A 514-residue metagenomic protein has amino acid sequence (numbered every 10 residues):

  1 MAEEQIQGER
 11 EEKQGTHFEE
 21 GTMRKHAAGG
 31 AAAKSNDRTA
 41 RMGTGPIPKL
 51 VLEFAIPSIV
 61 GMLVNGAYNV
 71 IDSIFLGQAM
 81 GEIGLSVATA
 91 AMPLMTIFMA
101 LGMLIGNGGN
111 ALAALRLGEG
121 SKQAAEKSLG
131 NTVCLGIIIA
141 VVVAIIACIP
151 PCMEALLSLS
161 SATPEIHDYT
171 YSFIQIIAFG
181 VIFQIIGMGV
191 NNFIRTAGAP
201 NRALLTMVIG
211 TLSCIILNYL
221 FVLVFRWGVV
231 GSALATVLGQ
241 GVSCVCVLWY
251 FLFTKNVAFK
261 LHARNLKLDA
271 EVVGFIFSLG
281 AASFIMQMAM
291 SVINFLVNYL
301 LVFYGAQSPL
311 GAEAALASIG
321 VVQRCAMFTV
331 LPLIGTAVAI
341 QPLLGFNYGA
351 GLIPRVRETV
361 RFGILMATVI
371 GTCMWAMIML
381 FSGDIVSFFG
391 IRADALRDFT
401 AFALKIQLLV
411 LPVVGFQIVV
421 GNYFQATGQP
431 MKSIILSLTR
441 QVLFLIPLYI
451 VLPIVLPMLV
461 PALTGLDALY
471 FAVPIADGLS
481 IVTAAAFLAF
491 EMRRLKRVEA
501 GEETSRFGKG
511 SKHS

Functional and structural regions predicted by a protein language model:
M1-A55, A113-G180, V224-A281, L344-V410 (+1 more regions): Short alpha-helical transmembrane segments in multi-pass integral membrane proteins
T44, P48-A67, I71, L94-L101 (+6 more regions): Residue-level signal for short hydrophobic patches within transmembrane helices of multi-pass membrane transporters
E53-D72, I176, G210, G239-S243 (+2 more regions): Transmembrane helical elements of multi-pass membrane transporters/channels
L63, A67-S86, A155-P164, L220-W227 (+4 more regions): Helix-terminus/linker motif at the lipid-water interface of multi-pass membrane proteins
A67-V70, A79-E82, R116-E119, T196-A197 (+6 more regions): Helix-loop interface residues and adjacent transmembrane-helix termini in multi-pass membrane transporters, primarily
M80-P93, T170, I174, A233 (+3 more regions): Small-residue hotspots at the loop-to-helix junctions and early N-terminal turns of transmembrane alpha-helices
L85-C148, Q184-A203, N298, L316-A376 (+2 more regions): Small-residue-rich hydrophobic transmembrane alpha-helices
G106, I177-R195, T206-T211, S232-V247 (+4 more regions): Short runs within selected transmembrane alpha-helices of multi-pass transporters and secretion channels
